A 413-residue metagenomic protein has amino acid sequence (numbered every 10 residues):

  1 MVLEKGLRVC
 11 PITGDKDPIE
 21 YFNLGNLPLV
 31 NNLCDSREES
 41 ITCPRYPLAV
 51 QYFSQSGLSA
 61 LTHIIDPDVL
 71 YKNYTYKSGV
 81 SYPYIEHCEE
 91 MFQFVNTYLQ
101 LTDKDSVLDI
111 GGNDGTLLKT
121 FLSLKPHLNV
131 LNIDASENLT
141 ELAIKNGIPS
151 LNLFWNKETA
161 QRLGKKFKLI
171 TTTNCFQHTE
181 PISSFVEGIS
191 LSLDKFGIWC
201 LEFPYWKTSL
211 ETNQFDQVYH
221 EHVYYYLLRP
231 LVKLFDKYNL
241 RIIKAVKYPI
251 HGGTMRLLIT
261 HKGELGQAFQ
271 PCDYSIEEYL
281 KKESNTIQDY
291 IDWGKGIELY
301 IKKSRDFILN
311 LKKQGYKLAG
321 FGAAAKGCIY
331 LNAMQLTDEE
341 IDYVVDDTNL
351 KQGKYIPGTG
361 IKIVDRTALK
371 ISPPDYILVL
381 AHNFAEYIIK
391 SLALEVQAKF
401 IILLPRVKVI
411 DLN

Functional and structural regions predicted by a protein language model:
V2-P83, V246: N-terminal juxtadomain amphipathic helix that follows a signal peptide/anchor or precedes a small N-terminal auxiliary
N32, L201-Y224, L228-P230: Short, glycine-/aromatic-enriched active-site segment of Class I SAM-dependent methyltransferases
C43-L142, L151-L153, Q214, Y219 (+3 more regions): Extended interfacial segments that mediate partner engagement and assembly in macromolecular machines
G147-A160: Conserved SAM-binding strand-loop segment of SAM-dependent methyltransferases
K168-T171: A conserved beta-strand element that flanks and buttresses the S-adenosyl-L-methionine
S183-I198: A short glycine-rich, Lys/Arg-flanked "PGG" loop and its adjoining helix->strand segment in the class I
F196-P204, F400-L403: Conserved beta-strand signature within the Rossmann-like core of class I S-adenosyl-L-methionine
G252-G296: Flexible, glycine-/basic-rich loop-and-beta segments that form/coincide with the SAM-dependent methyltransferase
